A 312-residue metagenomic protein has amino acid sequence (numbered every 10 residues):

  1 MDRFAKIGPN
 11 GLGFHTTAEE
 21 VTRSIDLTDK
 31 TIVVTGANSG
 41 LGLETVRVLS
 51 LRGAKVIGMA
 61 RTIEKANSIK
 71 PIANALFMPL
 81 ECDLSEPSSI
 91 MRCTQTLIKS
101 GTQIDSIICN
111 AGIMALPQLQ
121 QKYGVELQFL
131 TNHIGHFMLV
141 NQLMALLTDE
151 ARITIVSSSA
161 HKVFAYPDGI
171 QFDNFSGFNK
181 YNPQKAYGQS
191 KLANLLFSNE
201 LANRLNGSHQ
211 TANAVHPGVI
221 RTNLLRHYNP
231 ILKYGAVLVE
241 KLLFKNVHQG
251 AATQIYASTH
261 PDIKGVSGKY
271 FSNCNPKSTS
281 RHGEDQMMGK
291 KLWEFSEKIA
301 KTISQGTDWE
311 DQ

Functional and structural regions predicted by a protein language model:
M1-H15, E20, L232-K233, D262-Q312: C-terminal tail/cap regions
R3-Y228, T302-D311: Rossmann-fold NAD(P)H-dependent dehydrogenase/reductase core
V33-V34, L242, R281: A generic structural signal for short
A60, L84, F244, G283-Q286: Intrinsic disorder
E86, N174, H260, H282-D285: Polar helix-capping/helix-linker motif
I90, S190, A214, V237-S278 (+1 more regions): C-terminal helical subdomain
F175-F178, I231-E240: A short C-terminal helix-loop "cap" of Rossmann-like NAD(P)-dependent dehydrogenase/epimerase domains
E200, T253-Y256, F295: Generic recognition of well-ordered alpha-helical segments
